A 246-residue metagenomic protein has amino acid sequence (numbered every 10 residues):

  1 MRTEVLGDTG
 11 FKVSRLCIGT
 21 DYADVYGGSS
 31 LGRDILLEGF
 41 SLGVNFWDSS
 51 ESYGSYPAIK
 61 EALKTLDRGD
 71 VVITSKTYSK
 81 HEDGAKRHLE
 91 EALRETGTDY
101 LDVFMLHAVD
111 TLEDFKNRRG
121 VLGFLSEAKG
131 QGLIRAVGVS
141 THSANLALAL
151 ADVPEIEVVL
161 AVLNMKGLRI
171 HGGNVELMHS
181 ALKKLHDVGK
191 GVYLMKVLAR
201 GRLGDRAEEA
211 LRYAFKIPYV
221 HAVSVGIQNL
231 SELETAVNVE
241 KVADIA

Functional and structural regions predicted by a protein language model:
M1-D70, Y213: N-terminal binding-site loop/beta-alpha segment at the start of enzyme catalytic domains that lines or forms
L6, I18, W47, I59 (+7 more regions): Conserved, mostly hydrophobic/aromatic
G7-G10, S41, I59-D70, E90-D99 (+2 more regions): Acidic (Asp/Glu)-rich catalytic clusters
F11-L16, G43-F46, D67-V71, T98-D102 (+4 more regions): Short, well-ordered coil/turn segments that N-cap beta-strands
D24-S29, D48-P57, Y78-A85, L112-K116 (+2 more regions): Acidic-and-aromatic substrate-binding clefts and catalytic sites of carbohydrate-active enzymes
V25-G39, E82-G97, H142-A149, D205-Y213: Short, acidic/polar
K86-M105, E127-Q131: CE4/NodB-like, metal-dependent polysaccharide N-deacetylase domain that modifies extracellular/periplasmic N-acetylated
V109-A246: Beta/alpha (TIM)-barrel catalytic core signal, keyed to glycine-rich beta->alpha loops juxtaposed to Asp/Glu that bind
